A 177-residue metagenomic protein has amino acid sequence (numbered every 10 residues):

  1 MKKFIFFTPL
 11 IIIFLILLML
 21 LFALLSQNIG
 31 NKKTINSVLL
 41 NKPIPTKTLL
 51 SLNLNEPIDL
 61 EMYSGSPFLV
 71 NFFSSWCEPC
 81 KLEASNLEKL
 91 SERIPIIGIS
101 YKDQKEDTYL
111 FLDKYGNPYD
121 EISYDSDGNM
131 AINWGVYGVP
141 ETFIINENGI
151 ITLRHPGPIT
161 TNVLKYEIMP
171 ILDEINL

Functional and structural regions predicted by a protein language model:
M1-T46, L177: N-terminal targeting signals for export/organelle localization
M1-T8, I29-K33, E61, E92 (+3 more regions): Short, Lys/Arg-enriched, disordered terminal segments
L50, E121-D125: Short acidic-hydrophobic, aromatic-tinged amphipathic segments that line or gate anion-handling sites
L52-N53, E147: Short, ordered coil/turn segments that flank beta-strands lining enzyme active or ligand-binding pockets
I58-K81, L87: Short active-site neighborhood of thiol/selenol oxidoreductases, capturing the structured segment around
L69-V70, I96, T142: Hydrophobic beta-strand anchors of alpha/beta hydrolase catalytic cores
K81-G116, S126-I132: Structural microenvironment flanking redox-active thiols in thiol-disulfide oxidoreductases
K114-P118, S126-I175: Thiol/disulfide oxidoreductase modules built on the thioredoxin-like
